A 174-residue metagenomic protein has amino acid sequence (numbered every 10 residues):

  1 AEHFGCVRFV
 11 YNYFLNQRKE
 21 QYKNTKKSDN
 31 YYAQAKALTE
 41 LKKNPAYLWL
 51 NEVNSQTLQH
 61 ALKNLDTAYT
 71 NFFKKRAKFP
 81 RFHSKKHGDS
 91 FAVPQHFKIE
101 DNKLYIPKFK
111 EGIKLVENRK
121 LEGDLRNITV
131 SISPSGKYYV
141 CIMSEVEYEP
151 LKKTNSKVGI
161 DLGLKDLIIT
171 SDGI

Functional and structural regions predicted by a protein language model:
A1-I174: Nucleic-acid substrate recognition interfaces
